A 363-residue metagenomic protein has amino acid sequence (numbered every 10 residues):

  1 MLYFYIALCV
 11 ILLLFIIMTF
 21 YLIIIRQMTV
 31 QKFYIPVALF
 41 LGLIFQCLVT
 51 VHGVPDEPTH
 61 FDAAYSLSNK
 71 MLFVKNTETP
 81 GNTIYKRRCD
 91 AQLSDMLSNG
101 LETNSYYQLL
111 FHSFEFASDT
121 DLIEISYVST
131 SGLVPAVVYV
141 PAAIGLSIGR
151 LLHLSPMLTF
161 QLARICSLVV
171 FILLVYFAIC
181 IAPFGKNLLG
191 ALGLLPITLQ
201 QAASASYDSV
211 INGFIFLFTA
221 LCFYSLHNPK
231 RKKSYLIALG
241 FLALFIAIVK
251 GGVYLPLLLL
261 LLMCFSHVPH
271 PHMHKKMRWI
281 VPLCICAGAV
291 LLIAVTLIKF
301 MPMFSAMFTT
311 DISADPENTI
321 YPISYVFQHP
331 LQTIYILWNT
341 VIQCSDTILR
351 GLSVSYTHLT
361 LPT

Functional and structural regions predicted by a protein language model:
M1-I44, R278-A287: Start-transfer (signal-anchor) and selected internal transmembrane alpha helices of multi-pass inner/ER membrane
L13-L14, I23, L221-R231, Y254-A289: Perimembrane helix-loop-helix junctions
I16-L22, L158-G185: Transmembrane-helix motifs of polytopic, lipid-linked glycan transferases
T29-K32, L154-M157, Y176-I197: Transmembrane-helix signature of polytopic, membrane-embedded enzymes that assemble or transfer cell-envelope glycans
M71-L162: Interfacial juxtamembrane loops and adjacent helix segments that form the catalytic/substrate-binding surfaces
Q200, Y235-G251, P256-L262: Membrane-interface alpha helices of multi-pass inner-membrane proteins
S204-I211: Short acidic/glycine- and proline-prone juxtamembrane loop motifs at membrane-interface regions of multi-pass membrane
T357-T363: Conserved small/polar residues in nucleotide/adenosyl-binding loops
